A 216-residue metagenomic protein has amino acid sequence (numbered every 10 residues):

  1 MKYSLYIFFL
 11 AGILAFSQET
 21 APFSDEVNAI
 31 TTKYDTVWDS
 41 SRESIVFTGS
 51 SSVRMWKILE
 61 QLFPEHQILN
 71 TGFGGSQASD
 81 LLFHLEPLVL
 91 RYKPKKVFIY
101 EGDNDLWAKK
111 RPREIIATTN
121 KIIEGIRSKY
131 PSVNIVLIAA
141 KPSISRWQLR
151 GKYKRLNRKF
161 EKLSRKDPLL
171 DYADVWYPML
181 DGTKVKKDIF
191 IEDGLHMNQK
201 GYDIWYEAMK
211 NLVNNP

Functional and structural regions predicted by a protein language model:
M1-I45, K57, Q61, N215-P216: N-terminal secretory targeting modules
W38-S41, L62-F63, R91, K129 (+1 more regions): Extracellular/periplasmic catalytic domains that process cell-envelope and extracellular macromolecules
F47, I68-N70, Y172: Conserved beta-strand scaffold positions in the cores of enzyme catalytic domains, especially in NTP/NDP-utilizing
S52-L62, Q67-L69, A78-I116, V136 (+1 more regions): Oxyanion-hole/transition-state-stabilizing segment in secreted/luminal serine hydrolases and related acyltransferases
R113-K121, K152-N157: Charged helix-capping and loop-helix junction motifs
Y130-N134: A short helix->loop->beta-strand "cap" motif at the edges of active sites that frequently abuts
I144-P216: Catalytic His-Asp segment of secreted/periplasmic serine-dependent ester chemistry enzymes
